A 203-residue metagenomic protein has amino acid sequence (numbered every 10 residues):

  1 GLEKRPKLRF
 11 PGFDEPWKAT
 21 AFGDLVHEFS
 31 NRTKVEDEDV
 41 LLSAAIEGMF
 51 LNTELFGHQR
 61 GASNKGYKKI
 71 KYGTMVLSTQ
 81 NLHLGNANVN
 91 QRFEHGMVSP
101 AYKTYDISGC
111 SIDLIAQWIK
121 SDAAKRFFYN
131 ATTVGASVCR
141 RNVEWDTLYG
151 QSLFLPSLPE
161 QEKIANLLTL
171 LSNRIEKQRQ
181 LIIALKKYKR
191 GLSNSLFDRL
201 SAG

Functional and structural regions predicted by a protein language model:
G1-E3, F10, D14-T20, I115 (+1 more regions): Amphipathic alpha-helical segments
K7-T33, G203: Non-catalytic DNA-recognition/assembly elements of restriction-modification systems
P16, K120, K187, L192-A202: Positively charged
G23-K34, E38-Y72, V98: Sequence-specific dsDNA recognition surfaces
S30-V35, A123-F128, F197, S201: Proline-centered turn/helix-capping motifs that create local helix->coil transitions or kinks
E54, G66-A124, S137: A short beta-sheet element
G61-N64, S137, T169: Short, solvent-exposed loop/turn positions at domain surfaces that link secondary-structure elements or cap domain
Q80, G96-A101, G135-P159: A short glycine-rich beta-alpha junction/loop motif
